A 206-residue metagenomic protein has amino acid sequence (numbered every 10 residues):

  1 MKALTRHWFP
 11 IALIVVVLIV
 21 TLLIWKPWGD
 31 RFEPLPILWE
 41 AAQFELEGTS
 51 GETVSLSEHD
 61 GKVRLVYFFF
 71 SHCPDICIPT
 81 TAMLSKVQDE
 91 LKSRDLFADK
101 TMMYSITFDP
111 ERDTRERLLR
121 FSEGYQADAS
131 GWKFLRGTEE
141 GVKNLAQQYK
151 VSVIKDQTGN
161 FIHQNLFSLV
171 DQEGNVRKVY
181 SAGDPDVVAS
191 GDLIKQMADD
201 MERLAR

Functional and structural regions predicted by a protein language model:
M1-E47, L204-R206: N-terminal targeting signals for export/organelle localization
A41-A42, V63-R64, Q164-L166: Short loop/turn microsegments at loop-to-beta-strand junctions
F44-R64: A short beta-strand-turn-helix
S57-L84: Short active-site neighborhood of thiol/selenol oxidoreductases, capturing the structured segment around
T81-L145: Structural microenvironment flanking redox-active thiols in thiol-disulfide oxidoreductases
W132, K143, Q147-D156, N160-S168: Structural micro-motif
D156-R206: Thiol-/selenol-based redox modules, centered on thioredoxin-like and closely related oxidoreductase domains
